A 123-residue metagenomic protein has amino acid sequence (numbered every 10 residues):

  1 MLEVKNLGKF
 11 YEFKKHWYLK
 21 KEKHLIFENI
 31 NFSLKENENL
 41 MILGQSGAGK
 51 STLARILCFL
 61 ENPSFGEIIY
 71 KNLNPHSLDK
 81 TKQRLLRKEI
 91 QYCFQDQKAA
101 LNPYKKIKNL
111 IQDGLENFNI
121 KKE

Functional and structural regions predicted by a protein language model:
I30-M41: Pre-Walker A (P-loop) beta-loop-beta motif of ABC nucleotide-binding domains
M41, R84-Q95, N109: ABC nucleotide-binding domain signature
L43-Q45: The feature captures the beta-strand-to-loop junction immediately N-terminal to the Walker
S51-T52: Conserved Walker
C58: Helix-to-loop junction immediately C-terminal to a conserved catalytic motif
G66-P75, L86: Conserved ABC transporter NBD signature motif
D96, K105-E116: Q-loop/switch helix immediately C-terminal to the Walker
